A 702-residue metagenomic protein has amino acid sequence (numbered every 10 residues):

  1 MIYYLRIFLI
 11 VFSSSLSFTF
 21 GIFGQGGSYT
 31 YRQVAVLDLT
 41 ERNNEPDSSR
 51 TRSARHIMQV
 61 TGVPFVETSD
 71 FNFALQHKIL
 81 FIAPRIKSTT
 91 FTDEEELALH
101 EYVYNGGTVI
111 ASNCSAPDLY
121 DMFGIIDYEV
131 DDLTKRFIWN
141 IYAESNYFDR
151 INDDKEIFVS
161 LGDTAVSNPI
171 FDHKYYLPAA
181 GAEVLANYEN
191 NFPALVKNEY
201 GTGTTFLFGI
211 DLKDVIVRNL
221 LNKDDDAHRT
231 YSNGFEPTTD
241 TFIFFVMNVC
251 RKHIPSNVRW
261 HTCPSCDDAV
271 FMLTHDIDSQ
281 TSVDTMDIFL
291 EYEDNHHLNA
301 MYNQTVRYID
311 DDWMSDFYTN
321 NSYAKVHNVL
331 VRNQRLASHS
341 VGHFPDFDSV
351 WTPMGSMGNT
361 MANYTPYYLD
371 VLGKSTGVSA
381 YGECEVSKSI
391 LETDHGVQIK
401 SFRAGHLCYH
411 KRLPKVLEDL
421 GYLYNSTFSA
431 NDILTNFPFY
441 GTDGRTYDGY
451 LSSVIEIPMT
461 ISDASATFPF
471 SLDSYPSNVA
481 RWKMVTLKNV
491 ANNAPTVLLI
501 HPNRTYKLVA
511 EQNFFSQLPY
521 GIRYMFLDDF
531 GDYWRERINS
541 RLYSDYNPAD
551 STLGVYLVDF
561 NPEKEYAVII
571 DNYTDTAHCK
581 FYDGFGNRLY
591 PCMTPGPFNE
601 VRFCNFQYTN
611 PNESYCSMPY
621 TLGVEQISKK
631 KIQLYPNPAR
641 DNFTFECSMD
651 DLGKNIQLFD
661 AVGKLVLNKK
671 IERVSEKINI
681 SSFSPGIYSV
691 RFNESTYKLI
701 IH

Functional and structural regions predicted by a protein language model:
Q25-V34, H56-I57, I110, N191-F192 (+4 more regions): Extracellular ligand-binding/catalytic regions of CAZymes and related secreted enzymes and adhesion modules
A35-M122: Helical hinge/lid and interdomain linker segments adjacent to catalytic or ligand-binding clefts that mediate domain
T89-L161, A179-A180, V184, E189: A glycine-rich, often tryptophan-bearing local segment used as a flexible ligand/cofactor-contacting loop or short
D118, M122-F123, V270, V283 (+3 more regions): Metal-dependent polysaccharide deacetylase catalytic core of the NodB/CE4 family, i.e., the active-site-bearing domain
I141-I216, V454: Catalytic beta-strand/loop cores that center a nucleophilic Ser/Cys/Thr and support acyl-enzyme chemistry
I210, H275-D278, Q398, I455-D529: Catalytic grooves of carbohydrate-active enzymes
F530-D575: Surface beta-strand/loop "capping" patches
Y620, E625-Y635, A639-H702: C-terminal outer-membrane/trafficking sorting elements
